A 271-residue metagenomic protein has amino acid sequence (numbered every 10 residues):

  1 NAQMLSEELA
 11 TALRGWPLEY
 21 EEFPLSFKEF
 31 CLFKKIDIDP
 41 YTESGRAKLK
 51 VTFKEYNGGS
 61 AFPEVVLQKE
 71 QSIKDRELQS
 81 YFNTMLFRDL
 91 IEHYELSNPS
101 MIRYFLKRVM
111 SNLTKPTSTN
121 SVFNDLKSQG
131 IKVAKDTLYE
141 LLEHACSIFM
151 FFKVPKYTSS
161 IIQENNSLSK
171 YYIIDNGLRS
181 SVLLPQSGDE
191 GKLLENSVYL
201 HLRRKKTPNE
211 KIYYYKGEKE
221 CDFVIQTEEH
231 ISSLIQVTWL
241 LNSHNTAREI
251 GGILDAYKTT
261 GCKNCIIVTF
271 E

Functional and structural regions predicted by a protein language model:
N1-L9, A145: Sensor-1/coupling segment of RecA-like P-loop NTPase cores
E7-P116: Interdomain motor-coupling "hinge/lid" segment immediately C-terminal to the ATP-binding subdomain of NTP-driven enzymes
K74, L78, N98, A134 (+1 more regions): Hydrophobic (often cysteine-bearing) scaffold residues that line and stabilize catalytic clefts of nucleotide/cofactor
K107-S111, K127, R203: Short, locally clustered residues in the helix-turn-helix/winged-helix DNA-binding domain
T114-D125: Short acidic, hydrophobic short linear motifs in intrinsically disordered regions
N124-V133: Short helix-coil junctions and helix-kink-helix linkers
T137-E271: A cross-kingdom feature that marks ATP-driven nucleic-acid transaction machinery
